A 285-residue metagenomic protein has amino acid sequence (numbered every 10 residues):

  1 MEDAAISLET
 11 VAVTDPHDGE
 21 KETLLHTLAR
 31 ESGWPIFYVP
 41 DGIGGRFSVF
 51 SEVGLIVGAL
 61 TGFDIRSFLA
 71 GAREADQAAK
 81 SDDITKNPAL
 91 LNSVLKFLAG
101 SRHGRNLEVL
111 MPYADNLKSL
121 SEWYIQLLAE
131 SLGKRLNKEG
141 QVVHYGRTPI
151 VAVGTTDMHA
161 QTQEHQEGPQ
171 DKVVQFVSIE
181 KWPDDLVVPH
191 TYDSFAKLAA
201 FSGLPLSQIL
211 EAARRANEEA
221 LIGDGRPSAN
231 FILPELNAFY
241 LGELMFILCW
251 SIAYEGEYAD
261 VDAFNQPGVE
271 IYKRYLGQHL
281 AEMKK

Functional and structural regions predicted by a protein language model:
E2-Q175, E180, G268-K285: Active-site phosphate/pyrophosphate-binding segments
R46-F50, D185-L186, L241: Short, charged, surface-exposed secondary-structure boundary motifs
P112, P149, P205-Q208, D260-A263: A short N-terminal beta->alpha junction/helix N-cap motif
L120-Q126, L186-L198, A263-V269, K273: Surface-exposed flexible segments
H144, I150-L236: Helicase-primase coupling helices
I209, Y240-E243: Short, structured segments at the rim of ligand-binding sites
L233, G242-K285: Generic C-terminus detector
